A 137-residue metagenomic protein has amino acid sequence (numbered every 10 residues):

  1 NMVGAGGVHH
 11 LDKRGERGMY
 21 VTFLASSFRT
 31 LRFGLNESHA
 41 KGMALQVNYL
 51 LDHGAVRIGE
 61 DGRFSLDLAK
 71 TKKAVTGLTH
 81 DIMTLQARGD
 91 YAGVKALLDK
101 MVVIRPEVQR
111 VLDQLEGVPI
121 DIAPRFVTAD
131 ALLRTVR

Functional and structural regions predicted by a protein language model:
N1: Active-site recognition of the HExxH zinc-binding catalytic motif
G4-Y91, K95: Long, well-structured alpha-helical subdomains associated with metal-dependent extracellular/ecto-lumenal hydrolases
A69-R137: Non-catalytic terminal regions of proteins
